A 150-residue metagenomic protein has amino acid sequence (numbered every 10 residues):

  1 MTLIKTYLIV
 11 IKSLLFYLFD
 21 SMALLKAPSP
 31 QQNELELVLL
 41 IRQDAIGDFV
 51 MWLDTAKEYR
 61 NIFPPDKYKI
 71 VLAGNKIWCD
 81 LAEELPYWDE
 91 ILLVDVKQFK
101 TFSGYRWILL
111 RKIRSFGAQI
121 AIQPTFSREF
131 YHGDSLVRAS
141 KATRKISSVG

Functional and structural regions predicted by a protein language model:
M1-G150: Catalytic machinery of carbohydrate-active enzymes, primarily nucleotide-sugar-dependent glycosyltransferases
